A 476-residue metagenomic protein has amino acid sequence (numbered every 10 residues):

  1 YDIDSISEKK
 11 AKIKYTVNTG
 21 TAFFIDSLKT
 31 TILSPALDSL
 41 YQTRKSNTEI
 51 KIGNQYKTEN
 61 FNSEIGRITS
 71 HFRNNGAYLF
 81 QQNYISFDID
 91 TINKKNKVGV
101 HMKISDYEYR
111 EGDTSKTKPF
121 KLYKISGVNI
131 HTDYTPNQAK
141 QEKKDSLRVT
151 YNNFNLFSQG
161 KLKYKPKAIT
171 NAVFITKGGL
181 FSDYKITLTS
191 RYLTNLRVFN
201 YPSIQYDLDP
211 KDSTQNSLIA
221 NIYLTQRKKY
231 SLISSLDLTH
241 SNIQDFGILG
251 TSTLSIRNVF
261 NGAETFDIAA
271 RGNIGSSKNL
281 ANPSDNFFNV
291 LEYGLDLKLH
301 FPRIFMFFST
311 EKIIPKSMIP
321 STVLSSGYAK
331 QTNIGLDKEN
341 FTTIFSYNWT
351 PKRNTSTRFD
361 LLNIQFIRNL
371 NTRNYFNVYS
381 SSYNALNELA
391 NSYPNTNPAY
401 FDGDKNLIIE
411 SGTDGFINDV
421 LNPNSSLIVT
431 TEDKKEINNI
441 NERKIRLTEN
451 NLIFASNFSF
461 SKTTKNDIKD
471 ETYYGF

Functional and structural regions predicted by a protein language model:
Y1-D237, T253, R271, S276: Periplasmic polypeptide-binding modules associated with outer-membrane biogenesis and secretion
S46-I50, Q226-S234, S276-L280, M318-S325 (+1 more regions): Flexible, solvent-exposed coil segments and beta strand-coil junctions, predominantly the extracellular/periplasmic
N74, Y164, F287-F476: Transmembrane beta-strand segments of outer-membrane beta-barrel domains in Gram-negative and organellar OMPs
K97-G99, T170, L188, S217-I219 (+6 more regions): Transmembrane beta-barrel architecture of outer membranes
S105, H131, T176, D207-D209 (+9 more regions): Outer-membrane beta-barrel pore domains and translocons
N195-N200, L224-Y230, I256-T265, M306 (+1 more regions): Secondary-structure transition/capping motifs at alpha-helix termini and the adjoining loop/turn into the next element
N221-T225, S235-T253, V429, A455-F476: Extended beta-strand-rich architecture
I233-H240, F246-F305: Predominantly transmembrane beta-strands of Gram-negative outer membrane beta-barrel pores used for transport
